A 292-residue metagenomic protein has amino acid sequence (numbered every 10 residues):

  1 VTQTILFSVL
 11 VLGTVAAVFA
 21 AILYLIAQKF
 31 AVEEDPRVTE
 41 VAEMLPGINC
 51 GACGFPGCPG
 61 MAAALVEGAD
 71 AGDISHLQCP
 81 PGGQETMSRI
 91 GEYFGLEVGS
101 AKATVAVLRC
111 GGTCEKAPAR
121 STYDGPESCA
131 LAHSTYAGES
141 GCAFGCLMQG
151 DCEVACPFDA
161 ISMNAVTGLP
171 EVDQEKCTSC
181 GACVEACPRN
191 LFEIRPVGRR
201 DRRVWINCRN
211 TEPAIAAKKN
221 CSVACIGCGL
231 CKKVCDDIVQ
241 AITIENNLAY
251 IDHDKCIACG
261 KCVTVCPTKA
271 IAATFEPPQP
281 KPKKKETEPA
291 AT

Functional and structural regions predicted by a protein language model:
V1-V11: Feature marks short, highly hydrophobic, charge-poor N-terminal signal-anchor/signal peptide-like helices that anchor
A20-A31: Cytosolic-side junction of a single-pass transmembrane alpha-helix
K29-V32, V41-M44, F55-L96, I194 (+1 more regions): Iron-sulfur (Fe-S) cluster-binding segments and ferredoxin-like electron-carrier domains, especially [2Fe-2S]
E43-P46, G54, A103-A106, G125 (+10 more regions): Short metal-coordination and nucleic-acid-contact micro-motifs, chiefly zinc-binding Cys/His arrays
P56-V66, S121, A130, G141 (+7 more regions): Iron-sulfur cluster-binding cysteine motifs and their immediate structural context in ferredoxin-like electron-transfer
H76-V154, F158-P170, V197-I215, A241 (+1 more regions): Fe-S ferredoxin-like electron-transfer domains and their immediately adjacent linker/connector regions across
E286-T292: Long, low-complexity, intrinsically disordered segments
